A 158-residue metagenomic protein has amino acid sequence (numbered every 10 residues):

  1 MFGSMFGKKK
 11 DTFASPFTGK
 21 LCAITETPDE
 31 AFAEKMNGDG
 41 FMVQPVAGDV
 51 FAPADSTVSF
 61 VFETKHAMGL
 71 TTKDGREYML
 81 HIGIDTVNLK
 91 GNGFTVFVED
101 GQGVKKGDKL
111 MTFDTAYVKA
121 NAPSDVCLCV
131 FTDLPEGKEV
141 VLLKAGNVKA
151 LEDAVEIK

Functional and structural regions predicted by a protein language model:
M1-K158: Contiguous, well-folded functional domains in the mature portion of proteins
